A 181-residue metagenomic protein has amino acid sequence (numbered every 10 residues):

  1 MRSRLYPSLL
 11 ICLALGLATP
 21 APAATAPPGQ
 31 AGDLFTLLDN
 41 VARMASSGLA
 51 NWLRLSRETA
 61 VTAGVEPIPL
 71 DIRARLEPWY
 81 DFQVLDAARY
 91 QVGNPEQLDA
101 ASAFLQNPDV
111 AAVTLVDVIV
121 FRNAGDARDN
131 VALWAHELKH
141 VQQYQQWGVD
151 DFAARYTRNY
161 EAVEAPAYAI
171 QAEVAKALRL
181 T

Functional and structural regions predicted by a protein language model:
M1-L9: Bacterial N-terminal signal peptides that target proteins for export
S8-A18: Bacterial N-terminal signal peptides
S47-T62: Acidic/histidine-rich, surface-exposed loop or edge segments in extracytoplasmic proteins
A63-V113, V118, E173, A177: Auxiliary, metal-adjacent structural segments of Zn-dependent hydrolase domains
Q83, Q146, R155-T181: Post-HExxH zinc-binding segment in Zn-dependent metallohydrolases
V118-A135, T157-N159: Short pre-active-site segment immediately N-terminal to the catalytic Zn-binding motif
L138-R155: Catalytic Zn2+-binding segment of zinc metalloproteases
